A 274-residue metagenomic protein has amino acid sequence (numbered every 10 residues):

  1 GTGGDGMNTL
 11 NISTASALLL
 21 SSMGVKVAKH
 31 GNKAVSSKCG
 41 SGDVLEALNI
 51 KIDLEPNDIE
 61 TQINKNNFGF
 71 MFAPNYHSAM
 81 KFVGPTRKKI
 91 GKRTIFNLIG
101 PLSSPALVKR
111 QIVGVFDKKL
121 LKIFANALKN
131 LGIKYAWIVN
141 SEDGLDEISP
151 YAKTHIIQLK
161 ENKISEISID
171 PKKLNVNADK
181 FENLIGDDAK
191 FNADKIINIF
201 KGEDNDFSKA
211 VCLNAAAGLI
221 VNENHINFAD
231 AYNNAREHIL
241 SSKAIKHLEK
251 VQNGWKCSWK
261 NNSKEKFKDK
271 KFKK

Functional and structural regions predicted by a protein language model:
G1-V35: Active-site cofactor/substrate anionic-group-binding motifs, chiefly glycine- and Lys/Arg-rich phosphate-binding loops
D5, T9, G24, E46-D53 (+3 more regions): Glycine-rich anion-binding loops and their surrounding alpha/beta cores
N11-S13, S37, S41, S149: Short linear Ser/Thr-Pro motifs
H30-K33, E55-I63: Short, surface-exposed recognition loops or helix-turn segments adjacent to catalytic cores
K33-K51: Active-site-proximal loop->helix
